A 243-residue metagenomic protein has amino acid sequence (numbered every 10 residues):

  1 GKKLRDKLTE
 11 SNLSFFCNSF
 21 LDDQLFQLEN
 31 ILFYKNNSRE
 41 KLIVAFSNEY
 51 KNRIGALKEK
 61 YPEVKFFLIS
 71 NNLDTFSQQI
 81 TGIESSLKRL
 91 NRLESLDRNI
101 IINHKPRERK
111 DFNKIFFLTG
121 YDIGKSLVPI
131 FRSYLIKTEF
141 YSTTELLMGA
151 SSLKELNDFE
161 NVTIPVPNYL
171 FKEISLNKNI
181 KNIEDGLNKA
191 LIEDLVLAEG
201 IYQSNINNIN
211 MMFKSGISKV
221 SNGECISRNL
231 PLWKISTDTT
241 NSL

Functional and structural regions predicted by a protein language model:
G1-L243: Extracytosolic ligand-binding ectodomains
